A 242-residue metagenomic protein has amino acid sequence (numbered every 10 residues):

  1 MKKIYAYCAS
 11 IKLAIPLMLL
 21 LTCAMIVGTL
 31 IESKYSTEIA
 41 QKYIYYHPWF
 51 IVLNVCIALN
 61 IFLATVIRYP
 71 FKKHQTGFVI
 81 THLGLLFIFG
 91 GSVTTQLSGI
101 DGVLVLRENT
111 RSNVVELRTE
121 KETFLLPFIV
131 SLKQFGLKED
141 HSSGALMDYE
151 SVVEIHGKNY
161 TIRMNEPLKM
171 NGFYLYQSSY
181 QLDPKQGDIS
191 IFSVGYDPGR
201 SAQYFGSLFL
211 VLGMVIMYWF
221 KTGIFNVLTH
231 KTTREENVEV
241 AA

Functional and structural regions predicted by a protein language model:
M1-A242: Solvent-exposed, non-transmembrane regions of integral membrane proteins
